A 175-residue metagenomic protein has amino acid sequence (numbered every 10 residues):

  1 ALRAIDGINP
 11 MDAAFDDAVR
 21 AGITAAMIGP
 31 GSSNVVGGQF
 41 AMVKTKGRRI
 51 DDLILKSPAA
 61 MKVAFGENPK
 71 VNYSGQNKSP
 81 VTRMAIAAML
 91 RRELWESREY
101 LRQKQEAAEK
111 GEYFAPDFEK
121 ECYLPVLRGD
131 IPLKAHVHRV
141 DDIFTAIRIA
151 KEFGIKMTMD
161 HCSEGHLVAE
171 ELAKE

Functional and structural regions predicted by a protein language model:
A1-D6: Replace "His-x-His-based motif
M11-A14, V19-T158: Polyanionic/metal-chelating signatures
F144, M159, S163-E175: Catalytic core of soluble alpha/beta enzymes
